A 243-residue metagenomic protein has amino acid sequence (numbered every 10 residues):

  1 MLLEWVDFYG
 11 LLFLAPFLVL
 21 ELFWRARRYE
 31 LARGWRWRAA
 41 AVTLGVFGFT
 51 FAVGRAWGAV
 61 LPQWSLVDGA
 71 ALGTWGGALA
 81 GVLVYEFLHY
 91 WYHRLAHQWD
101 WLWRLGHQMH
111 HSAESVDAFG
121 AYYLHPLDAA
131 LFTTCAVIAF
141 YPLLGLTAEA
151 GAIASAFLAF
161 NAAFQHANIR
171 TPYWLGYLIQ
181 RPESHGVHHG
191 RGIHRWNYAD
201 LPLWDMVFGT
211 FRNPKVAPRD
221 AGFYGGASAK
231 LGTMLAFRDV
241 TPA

Functional and structural regions predicted by a protein language model:
M1-E4, A56-A78, I138-G151: Helix-coil boundary and interhelical linker segments in multi-pass alpha-helical membrane proteins
L2-L14, A26-R28, D100, S112-A121 (+3 more regions): Cytosolic/stromal cytosol-facing helical appendages immediately following the last transmembrane segment
D7, G69-H97, W101, G151-A152: Membrane-embedded alpha-helical segments that form the functional core of polytopic membrane enzymes, especially those
L14-E21, G81-Y90, A154-A162: Alpha-helical transmembrane segments of multi-pass membrane proteins
A15-A39, V53-A70, V216-D220: Membrane-helix interface linkers and caps
F23, L88-W91, L95-A96, M109 (+4 more regions): Active-site His/Glu-centered metal-binding helix of metallohydrolases
R27-F49, Q108-L124: Juxtamembrane helix-capping/reentrant segments at transmembrane boundaries
V46-W57, L124-Y141: Core segments of transmembrane alpha-helices that mediate helix-helix packing or line hydrophobic substrate/ligand
